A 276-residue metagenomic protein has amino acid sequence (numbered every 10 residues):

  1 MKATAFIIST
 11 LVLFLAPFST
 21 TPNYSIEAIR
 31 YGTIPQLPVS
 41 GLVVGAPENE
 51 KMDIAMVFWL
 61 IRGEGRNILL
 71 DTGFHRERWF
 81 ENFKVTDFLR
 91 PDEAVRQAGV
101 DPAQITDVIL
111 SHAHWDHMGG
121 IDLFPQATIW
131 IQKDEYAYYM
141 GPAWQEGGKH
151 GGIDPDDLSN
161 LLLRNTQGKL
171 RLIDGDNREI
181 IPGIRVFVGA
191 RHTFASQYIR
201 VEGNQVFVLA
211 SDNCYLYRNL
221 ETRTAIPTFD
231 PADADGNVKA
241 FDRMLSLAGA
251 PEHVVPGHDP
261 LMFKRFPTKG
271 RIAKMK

Functional and structural regions predicted by a protein language model:
A3, I7-N23: Bacterial Sec-dependent signal peptides at the C-terminal "C-region" and cleavage site
I26, I61, D71, I105 (+7 more regions): Divalent metal-coordination and catalytic microenvironments
Y31-G32, T72-H75, A113, D134-E135 (+3 more regions): Active-site metal-binding loops of divalent metal-dependent hydrolases
T33-E93, Y198-C214: Conserved beta-strand hairpin/beta-sheet module of binuclear metal-dependent hydrolase folds, prominently
E64, V85-I131, A250: Active-site metal-binding motif and surrounding structural segment of the metallo-beta-lactamase
V85-F88, S196, V201-K276: Cap/insert and terminal regions of metallo-dependent hydrolase folds
T86-P91, I121-Q132, V186-R191, F263-K276: Short, electropositive alpha-helical surface patch
L89-V100, Q104, D134-V188, D233-P251: Metallo-beta-lactamase
